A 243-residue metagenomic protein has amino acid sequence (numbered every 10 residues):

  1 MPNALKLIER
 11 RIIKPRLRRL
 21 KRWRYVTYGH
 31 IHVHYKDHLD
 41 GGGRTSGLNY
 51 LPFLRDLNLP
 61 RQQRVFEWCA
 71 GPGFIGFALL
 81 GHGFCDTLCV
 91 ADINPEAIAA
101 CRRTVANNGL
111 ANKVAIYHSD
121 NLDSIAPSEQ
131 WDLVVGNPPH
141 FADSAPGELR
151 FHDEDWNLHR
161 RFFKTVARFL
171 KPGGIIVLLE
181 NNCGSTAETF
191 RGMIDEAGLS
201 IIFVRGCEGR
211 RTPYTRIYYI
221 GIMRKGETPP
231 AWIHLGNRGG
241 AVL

Functional and structural regions predicted by a protein language model:
M1-R24: N-terminal auxiliary segments of SAM/dcSAM-dependent transferases
R24-R55: S-adenosyl-L-methionine
Y35, G83, A97, S144 (+5 more regions): Class I (Rossmann-like) S-adenosyl-L-methionine-dependent methyltransferase catalytic domain, capturing the SAM-binding
S46-P127, L133-G136, A142-D143: Conserved SAM/SAH cofactor-binding pocket of Class I
R102-R103, P146-L149, T189-G192: Short amphipathic alpha-helical segments
V135-R161: Mobile active-site "lid"/loop adjacent to the S-adenosyl-L-methionine
L158-G209, P213-R216: Conserved Class I SAM-dependent methyltransferase catalytic core
G198-L199, R210-L243: Core SAM-dependent methyltransferase catalytic element
